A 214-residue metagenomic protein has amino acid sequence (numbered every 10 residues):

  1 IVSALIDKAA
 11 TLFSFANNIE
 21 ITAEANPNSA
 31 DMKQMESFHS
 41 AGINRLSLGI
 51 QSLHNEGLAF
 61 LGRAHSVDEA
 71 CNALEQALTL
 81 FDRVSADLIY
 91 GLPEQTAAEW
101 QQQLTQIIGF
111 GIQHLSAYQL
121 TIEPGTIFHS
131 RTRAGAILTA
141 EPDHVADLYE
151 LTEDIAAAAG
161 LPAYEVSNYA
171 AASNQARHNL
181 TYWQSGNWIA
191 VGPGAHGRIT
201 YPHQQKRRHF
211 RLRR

Functional and structural regions predicted by a protein language model:
I1-R214: C-terminal scaffold of the Radical SAM
